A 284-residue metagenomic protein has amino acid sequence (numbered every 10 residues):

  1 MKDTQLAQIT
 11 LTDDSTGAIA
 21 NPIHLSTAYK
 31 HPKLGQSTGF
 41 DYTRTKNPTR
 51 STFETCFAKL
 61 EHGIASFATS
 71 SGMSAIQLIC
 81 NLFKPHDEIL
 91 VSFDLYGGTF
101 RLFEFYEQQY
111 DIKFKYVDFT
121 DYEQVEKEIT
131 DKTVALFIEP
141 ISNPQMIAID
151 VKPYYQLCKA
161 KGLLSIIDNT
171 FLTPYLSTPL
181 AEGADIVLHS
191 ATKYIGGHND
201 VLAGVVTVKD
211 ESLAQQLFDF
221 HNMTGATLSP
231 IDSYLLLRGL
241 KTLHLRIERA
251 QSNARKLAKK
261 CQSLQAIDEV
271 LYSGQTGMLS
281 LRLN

Functional and structural regions predicted by a protein language model:
M1-I23: Short conserved active-site loop signatures built around small residues
I9, L25-Y29, R44, L283: Pocket-edge structural micro-motifs
T12, F67-Q262, L271: Conserved PLP-enzyme active-site core in the AAT-like
A20, I267, T276-M278: Active-site lining segments that contact anionic ligands and/or coordinate catalytic metals
A28-L82, G98-F105: Conserved N-terminal alpha-helix of the aminotransferase class I/II PLP-enzyme fold
D41, A254-R255, L271-S280: Conserved glycine-rich beta-strand-loop-beta hairpin in the small C-terminal domain of fold type I
T207, S280-N284: Short hydrophobic/aromatic beta-strand micro-patches that form the beta-sheet surface supporting nucleotide- or nucleic
